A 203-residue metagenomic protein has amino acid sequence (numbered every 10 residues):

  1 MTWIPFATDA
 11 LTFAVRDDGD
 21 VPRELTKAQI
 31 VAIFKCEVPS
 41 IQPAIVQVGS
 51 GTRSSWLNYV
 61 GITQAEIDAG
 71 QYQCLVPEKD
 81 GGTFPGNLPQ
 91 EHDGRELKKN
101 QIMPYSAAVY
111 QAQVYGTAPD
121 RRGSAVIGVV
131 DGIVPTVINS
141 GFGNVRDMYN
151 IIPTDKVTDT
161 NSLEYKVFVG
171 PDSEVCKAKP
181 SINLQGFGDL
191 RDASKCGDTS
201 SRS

Functional and structural regions predicted by a protein language model:
M1-S203: Exported/periplasmic ABC-transporter solute-binding proteins
